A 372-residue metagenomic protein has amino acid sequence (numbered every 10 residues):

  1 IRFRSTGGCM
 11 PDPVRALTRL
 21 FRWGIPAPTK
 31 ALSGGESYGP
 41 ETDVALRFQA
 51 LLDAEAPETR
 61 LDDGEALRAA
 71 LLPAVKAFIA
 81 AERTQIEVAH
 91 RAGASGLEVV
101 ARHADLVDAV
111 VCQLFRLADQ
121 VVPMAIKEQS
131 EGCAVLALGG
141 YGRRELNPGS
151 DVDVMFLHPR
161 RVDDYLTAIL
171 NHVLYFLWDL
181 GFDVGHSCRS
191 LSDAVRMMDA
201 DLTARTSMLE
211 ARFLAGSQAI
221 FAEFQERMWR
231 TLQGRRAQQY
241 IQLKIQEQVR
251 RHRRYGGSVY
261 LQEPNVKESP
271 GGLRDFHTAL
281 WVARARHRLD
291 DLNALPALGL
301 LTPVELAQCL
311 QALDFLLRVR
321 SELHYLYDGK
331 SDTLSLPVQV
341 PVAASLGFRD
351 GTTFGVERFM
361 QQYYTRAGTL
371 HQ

Functional and structural regions predicted by a protein language model:
I1-C9: Extreme N-terminal basic, low-complexity initiation segments that serve as generic localization/processing leaders
P11-Q372: A nucleotide- and high-energy phosphate-metabolite-utilizing enzyme signature
